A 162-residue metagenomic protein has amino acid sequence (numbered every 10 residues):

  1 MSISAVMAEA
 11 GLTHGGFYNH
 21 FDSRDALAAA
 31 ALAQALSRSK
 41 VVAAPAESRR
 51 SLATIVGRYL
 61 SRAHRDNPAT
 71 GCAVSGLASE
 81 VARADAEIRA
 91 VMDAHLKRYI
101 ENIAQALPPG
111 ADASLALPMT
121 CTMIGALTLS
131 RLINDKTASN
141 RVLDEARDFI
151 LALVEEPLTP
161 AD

Functional and structural regions predicted by a protein language model:
M1-A26: Helix-turn-helix
F21, A28-A35: Alpha-helical DNA-contacting segments of helix-turn-helix folds
A30, V41-G71, M119: Hydrophobic alpha-helical connector segments
A33-E47, V81-R98: An acidic intrinsically disordered interaction segment
L52-I55, D66-D93: Amphipathic alpha-helical segments used for helix-helix packing
A86-D93, A106-D162: Hydrophobic/aromatic-rich alpha-helical bundle segments in the mid-to-C-terminal region
L96-A106: Active-site oxyanion/phosphate-handling segment shared across diverse enzymes
